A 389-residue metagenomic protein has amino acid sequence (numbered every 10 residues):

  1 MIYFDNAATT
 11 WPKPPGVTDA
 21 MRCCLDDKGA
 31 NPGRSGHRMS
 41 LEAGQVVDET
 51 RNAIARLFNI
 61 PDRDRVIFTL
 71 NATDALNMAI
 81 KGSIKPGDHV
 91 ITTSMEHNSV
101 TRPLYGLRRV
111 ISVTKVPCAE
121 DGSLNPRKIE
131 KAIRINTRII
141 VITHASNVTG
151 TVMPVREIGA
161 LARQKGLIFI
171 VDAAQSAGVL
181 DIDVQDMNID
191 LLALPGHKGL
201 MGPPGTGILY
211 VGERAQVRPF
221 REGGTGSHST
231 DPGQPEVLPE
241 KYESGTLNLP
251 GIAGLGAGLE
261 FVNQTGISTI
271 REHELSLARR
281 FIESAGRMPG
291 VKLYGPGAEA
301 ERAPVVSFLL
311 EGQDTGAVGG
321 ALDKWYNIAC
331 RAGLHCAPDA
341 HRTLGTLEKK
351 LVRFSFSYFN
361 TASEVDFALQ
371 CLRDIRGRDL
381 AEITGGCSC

Functional and structural regions predicted by a protein language model:
M1-C389: Pyridoxal 5′-phosphate
